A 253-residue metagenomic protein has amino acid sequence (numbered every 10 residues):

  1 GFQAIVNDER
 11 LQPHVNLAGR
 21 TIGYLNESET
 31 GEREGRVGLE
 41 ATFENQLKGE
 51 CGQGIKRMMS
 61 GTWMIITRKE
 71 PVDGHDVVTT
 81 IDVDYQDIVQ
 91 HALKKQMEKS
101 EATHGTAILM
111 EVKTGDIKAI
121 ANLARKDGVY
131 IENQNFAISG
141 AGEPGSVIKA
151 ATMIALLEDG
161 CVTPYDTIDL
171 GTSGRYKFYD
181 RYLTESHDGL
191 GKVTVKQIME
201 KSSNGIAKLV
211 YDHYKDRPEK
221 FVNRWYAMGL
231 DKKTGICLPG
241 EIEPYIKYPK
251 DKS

Functional and structural regions predicted by a protein language model:
G1-G74: Small/polar-residue-rich segments within soluble enzyme cores
Q3-I5, R20-Y24, V78-T80, T106-E111 (+1 more regions): Soluble periplasmic/extracytoplasmic beta-strand elements of cell-envelope proteins
V6-R10, L25, I81-Y85, L93 (+1 more regions): A mature extracytoplasmic/lumenal domain signature
N16, R20, G38, T42 (+9 more regions): Extracytoplasmic/secreted proteins, especially bacterial periplasmic and envelope-associated proteins
N16-A18, G38, V72-D76, A102-H104 (+4 more regions): Extracytoplasmic
E44, K48-C51, M59-W63, V78 (+4 more regions): Amphipathic, well-packed alpha-helical segments that form the structural scaffold of globular domains
M58-I65, A107-G145, A151-S253: Beta-lactam-recognizing serine transpeptidase/beta-lactamase-like catalytic domain environment
T62-G105: Conserved, well-ordered alpha-helix/loop/beta-strand core segments that scaffold catalytic motifs
